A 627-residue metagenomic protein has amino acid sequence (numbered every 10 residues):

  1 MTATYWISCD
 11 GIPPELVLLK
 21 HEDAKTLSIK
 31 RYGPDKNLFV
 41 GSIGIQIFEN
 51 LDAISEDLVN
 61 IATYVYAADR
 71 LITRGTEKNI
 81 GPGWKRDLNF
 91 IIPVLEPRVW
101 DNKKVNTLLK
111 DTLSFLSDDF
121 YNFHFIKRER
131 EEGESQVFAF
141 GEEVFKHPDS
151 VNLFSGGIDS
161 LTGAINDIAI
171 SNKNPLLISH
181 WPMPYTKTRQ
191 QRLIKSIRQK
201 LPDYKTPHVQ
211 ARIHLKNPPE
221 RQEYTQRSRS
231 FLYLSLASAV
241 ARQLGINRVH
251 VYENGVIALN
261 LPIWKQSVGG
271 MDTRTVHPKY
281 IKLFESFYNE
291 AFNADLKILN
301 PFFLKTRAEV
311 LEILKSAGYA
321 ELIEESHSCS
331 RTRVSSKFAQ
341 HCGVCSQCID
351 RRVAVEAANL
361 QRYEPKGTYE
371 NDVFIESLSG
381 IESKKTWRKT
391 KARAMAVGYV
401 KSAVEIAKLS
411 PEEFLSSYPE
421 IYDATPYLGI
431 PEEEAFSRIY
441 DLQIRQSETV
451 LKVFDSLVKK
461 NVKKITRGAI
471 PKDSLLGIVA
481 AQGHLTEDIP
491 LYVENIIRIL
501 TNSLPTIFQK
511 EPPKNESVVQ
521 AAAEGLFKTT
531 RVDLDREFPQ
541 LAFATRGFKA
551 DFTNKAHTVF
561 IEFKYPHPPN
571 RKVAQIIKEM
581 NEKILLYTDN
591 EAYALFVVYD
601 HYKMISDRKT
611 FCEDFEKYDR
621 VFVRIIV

Functional and structural regions predicted by a protein language model:
M1-N152, A164-R212: RNA-binding accessory domains that recognize and position tRNA/RNA substrates
T2-P13, A24, N260-G269, S286 (+2 more regions): ATP/NTP-dependent adenylation/nucleotidyl-transfer catalytic domains that generate, transfer, or process NMP-activated
H180-E321: ATP-dependent adenylate-handling ligase core
Y492-E537: Acidic-basic catalytic patches of nuclease active cores, encompassing PD-(D/E)XK and other metal-cofactor nuclease
D533-A556: Active-site metal-binding core of divalent-cation-utilizing nuclease and nuclease-like domains
F552-N554, T558-P569: Conserved catalytic cores of phosphodiester-cleaving nucleases, focusing on short active-site segments
P566-S606, D614: Catalytic cores of nucleic-acid endonucleases
H601-V627: Domain-level recognition of nuclease-like catalytic cores that cleave nucleotide substrates
